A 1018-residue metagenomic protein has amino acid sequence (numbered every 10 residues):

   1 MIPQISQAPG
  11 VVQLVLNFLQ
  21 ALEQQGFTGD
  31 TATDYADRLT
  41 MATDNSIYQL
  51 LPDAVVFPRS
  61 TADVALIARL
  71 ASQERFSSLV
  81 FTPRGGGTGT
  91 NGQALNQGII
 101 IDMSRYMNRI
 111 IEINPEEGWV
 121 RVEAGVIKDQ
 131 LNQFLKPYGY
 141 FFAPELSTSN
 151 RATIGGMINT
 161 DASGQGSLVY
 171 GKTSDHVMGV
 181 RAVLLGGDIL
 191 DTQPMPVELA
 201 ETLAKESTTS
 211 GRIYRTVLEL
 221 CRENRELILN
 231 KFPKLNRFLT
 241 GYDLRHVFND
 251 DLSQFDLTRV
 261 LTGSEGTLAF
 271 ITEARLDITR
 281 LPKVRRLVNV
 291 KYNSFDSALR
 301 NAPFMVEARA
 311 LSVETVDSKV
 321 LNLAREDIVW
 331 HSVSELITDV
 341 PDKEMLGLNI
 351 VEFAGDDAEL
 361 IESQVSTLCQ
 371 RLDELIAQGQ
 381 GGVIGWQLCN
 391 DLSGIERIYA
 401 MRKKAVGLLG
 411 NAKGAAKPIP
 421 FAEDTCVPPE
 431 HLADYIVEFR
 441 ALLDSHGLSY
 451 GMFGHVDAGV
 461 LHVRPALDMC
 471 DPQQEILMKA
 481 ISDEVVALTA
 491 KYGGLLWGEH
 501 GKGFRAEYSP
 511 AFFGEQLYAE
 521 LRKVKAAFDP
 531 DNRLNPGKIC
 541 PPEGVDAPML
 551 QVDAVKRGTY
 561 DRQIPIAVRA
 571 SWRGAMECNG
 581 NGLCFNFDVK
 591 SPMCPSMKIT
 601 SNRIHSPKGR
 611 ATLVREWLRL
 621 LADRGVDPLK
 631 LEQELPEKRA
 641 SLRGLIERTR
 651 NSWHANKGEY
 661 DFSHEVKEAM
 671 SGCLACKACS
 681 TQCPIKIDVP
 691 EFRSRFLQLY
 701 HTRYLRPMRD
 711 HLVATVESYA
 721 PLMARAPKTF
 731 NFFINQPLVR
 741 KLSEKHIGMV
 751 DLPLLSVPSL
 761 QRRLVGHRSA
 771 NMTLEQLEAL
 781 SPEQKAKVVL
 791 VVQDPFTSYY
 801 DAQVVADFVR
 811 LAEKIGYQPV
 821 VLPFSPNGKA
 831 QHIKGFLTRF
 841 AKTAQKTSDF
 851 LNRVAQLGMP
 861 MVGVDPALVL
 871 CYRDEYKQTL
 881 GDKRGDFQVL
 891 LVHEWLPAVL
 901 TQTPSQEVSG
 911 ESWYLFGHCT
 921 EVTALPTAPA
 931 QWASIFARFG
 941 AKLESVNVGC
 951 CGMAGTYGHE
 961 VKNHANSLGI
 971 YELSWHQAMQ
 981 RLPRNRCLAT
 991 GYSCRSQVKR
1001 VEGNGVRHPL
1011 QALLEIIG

Functional and structural regions predicted by a protein language model:
M1-S72, G86-G118, S147, Y170 (+5 more regions): N-terminal flexible segment immediately upstream of the FAD-binding catalytic core in FAD-dependent oxidoreductases
I2-I5, A204-F248, Q254, V524 (+4 more regions): Flexible inter-domain linker/hinge segments
I5-Q7, L19, G29-D34, S78-V80 (+11 more regions): Flexible, glycine/charged-enriched surface loops at secondary-structure junctions
I47-S77, F81, I99, M103-T148 (+6 more regions): N-terminal glycine-rich flavin-associated loop
M157-N159, S163-D250, Q254-E326, W330 (+3 more regions): Mobile "lid/hinge" segments at catalytic clefts and subdomain interfaces of large enzymes
A274, A308-A415, G454, I599-T600 (+3 more regions): Terminal amphipathic helices with adjacent charged low-complexity linkers/tails
D529, P536, P690-G1018: Iron-sulfur cluster-binding electron-transfer modules in prokaryotic oxidoreductases
L550-N581, F585-M723, A841-T847, G885 (+6 more regions): Ferredoxin-type iron-sulfur electron-transfer modules in oxidoreductases and energy-metabolism complexes
